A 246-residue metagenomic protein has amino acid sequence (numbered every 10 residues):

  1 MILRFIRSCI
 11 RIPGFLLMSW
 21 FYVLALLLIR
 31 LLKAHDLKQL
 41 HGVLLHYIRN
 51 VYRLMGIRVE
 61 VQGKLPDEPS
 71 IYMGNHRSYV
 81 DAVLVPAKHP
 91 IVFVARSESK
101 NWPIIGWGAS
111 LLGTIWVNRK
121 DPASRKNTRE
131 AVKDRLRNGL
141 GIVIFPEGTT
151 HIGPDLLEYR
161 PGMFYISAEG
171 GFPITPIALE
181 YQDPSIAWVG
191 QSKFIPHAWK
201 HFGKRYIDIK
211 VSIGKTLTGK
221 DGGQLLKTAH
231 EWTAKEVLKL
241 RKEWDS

Functional and structural regions predicted by a protein language model:
M1, E60-Q62, P154, G162 (+1 more regions): Soluble, non-transmembrane catalytic domains of enzymes that act on hydrophobic metabolites at membranes
M1-E60, W107-L111: A transmembrane-helix-recognition feature enriched in membrane-embedded lipid enzymes and envelope glyco-/phospholipid
Y22-K38, L54, D67-P122, W188: Catalytic core of membrane glycerolipid acyltransferases/transacylases, capturing the structured, soluble-facing
P69-I71, G139-F145: Residue-level preference for the first positions of well-ordered beta-strands
I104-G106, P154-Q224: A cross-family acyltransferase "interaction/gating" segment
I115-L136, G141: A membrane-cytosol interface segment of integral membrane proteins
T150: Short active-site segment of divalent metal-dependent hydrolases/proteases that encodes the spacing between
